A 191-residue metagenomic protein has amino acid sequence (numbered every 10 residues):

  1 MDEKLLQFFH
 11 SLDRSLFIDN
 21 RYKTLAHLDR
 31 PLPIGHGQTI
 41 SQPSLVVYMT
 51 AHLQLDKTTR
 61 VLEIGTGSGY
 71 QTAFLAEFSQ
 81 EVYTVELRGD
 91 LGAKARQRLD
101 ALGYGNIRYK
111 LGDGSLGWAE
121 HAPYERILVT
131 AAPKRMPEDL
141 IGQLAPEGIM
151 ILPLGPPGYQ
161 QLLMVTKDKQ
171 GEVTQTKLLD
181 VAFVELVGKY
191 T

Functional and structural regions predicted by a protein language model:
M1-L62, T66, Y70-F78, L91-I107 (+1 more regions): Class I SAM-dependent transferase core
Q54-Q170, T174: Conserved nucleotide-cofactor-binding alpha/beta core module
